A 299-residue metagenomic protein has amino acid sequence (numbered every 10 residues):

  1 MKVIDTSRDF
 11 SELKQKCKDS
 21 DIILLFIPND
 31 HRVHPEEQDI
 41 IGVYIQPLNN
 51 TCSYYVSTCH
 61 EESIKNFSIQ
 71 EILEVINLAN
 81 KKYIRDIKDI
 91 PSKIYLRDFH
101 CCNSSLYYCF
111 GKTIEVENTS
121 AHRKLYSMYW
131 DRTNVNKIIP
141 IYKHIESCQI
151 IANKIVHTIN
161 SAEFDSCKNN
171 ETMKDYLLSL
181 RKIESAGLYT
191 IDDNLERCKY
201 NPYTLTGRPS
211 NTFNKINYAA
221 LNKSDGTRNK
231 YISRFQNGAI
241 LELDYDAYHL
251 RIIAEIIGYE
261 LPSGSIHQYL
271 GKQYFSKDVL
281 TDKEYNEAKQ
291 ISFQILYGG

Functional and structural regions predicted by a protein language model:
M1-A121, A254: Conserved RNase H-like, two-metal-ion catalytic cores of nucleic-acid enzymes
K2, I27-T51, E62-S63, D192-D282: Acidic, glycine-rich two-metal-ion catalytic cores of nucleic acid-processing enzymes
L25, V43, Y83, C101 (+6 more regions): A residue-level signal for conserved active-site and pocket-lining positions in enzyme catalytic cores
E37-Q38, N103, Y142-Q149, N153 (+4 more regions): Non-catalytic, well-ordered alpha-helical scaffold segments
K82, K112-V116, I138-I141, I145 (+5 more regions): Hydrophobic alpha-helical scaffolding
Y83-D86, F99-S104, R234-H249, S292-I295: Conserved catalytic palm subdomain of right-hand nucleotidyl-transferase polymerases, strongest for RNA-directed enzymes
I94-V116, R123-N194, I257-G264: Mixed-charge, glycine-rich, non-catalytic linkers/tails in nucleic-acid processing enzymes
M128-N134, L178-Y189, E196-R197, P202 (+1 more regions): Conserved catalytic core of nucleic-acid polymerases
